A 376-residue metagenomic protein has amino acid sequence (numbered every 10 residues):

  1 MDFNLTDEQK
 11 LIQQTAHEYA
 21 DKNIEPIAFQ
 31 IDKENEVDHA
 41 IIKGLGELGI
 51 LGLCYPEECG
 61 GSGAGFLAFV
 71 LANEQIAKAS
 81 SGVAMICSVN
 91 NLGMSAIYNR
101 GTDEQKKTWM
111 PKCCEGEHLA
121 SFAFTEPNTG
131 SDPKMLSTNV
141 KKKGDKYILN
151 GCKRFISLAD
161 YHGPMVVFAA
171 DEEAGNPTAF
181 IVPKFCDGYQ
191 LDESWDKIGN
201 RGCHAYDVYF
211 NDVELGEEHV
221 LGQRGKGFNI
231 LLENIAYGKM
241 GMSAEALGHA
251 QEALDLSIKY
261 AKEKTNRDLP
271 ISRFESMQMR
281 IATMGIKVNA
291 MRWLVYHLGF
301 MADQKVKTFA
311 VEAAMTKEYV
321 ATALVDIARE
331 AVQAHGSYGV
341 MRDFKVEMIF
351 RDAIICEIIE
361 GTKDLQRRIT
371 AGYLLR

Functional and structural regions predicted by a protein language model:
M1-A79, V83, R100-Q105, K112-E117 (+5 more regions): Alpha-helical interface subdomain recognition
G49, A72-A77, D171-E172, V182-D187 (+1 more regions): Short Ser/Thr-interspersed hydrophobic loop/turn segments at strand-loop and sheet-helix junctions that line or gate
S88, C113, N128-S131, F155-L158 (+2 more regions): Short Gly/Pro-enriched turn/cap motifs at secondary-structure boundaries
N91-R100: Helix-loop "lid/cap" segments that line or gate small-molecule binding pockets
G116-F124: A short, Trp-centered hydrophobic/proline-enriched beta-strand micro-motif
M135, D187-G216: Flexible, small-/acidic-enriched active-site or ligand-binding loops
K146, N150-L191: A short core secondary-structure module
V208-E233: A short, charged helix-loop
